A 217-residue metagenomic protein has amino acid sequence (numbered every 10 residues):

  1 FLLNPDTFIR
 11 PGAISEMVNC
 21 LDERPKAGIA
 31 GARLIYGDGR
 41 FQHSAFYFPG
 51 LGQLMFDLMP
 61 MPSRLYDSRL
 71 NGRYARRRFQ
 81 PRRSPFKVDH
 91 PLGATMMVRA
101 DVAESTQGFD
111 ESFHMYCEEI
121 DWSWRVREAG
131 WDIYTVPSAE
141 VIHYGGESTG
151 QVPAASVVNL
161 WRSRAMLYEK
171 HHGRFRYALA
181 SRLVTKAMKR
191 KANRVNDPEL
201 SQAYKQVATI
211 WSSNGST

Functional and structural regions predicted by a protein language model:
F1-F8: Short beta-strand-to-loop acidic/aromatic patch adjacent to the donor-nucleotide binding site
F8-S44: Conserved donor NDP-sugar-binding/catalytic core segment of glycosyltransferases
P49-D89: Short, flexible, basic/aromatic active-site loop/helix in glycosyltransferases
P81-E140: A short, conserved alpha-helix in the catalytic core of glycosyltransferases
H114, E128, T135, E140-R162: Nucleotide-sugar-dependent glycosyltransferase catalytic core
A155-A165, E169, R174-T217: Non-catalytic, C-terminal membrane-associated alpha-helical segments of glycosyltransferases
